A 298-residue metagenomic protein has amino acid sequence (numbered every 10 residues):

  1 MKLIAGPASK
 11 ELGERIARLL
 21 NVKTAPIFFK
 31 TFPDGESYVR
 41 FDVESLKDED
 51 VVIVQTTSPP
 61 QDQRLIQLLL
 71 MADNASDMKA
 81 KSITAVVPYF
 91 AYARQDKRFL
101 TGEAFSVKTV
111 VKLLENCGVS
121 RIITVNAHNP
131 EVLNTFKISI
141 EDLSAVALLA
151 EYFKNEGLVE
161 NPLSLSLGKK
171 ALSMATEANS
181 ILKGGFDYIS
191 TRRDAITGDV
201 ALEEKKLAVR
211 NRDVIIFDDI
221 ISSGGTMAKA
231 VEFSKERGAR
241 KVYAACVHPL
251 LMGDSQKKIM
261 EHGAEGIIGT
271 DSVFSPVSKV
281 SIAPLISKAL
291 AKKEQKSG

Functional and structural regions predicted by a protein language model:
M1-G298: PRPP-associated nucleotide enzymes
